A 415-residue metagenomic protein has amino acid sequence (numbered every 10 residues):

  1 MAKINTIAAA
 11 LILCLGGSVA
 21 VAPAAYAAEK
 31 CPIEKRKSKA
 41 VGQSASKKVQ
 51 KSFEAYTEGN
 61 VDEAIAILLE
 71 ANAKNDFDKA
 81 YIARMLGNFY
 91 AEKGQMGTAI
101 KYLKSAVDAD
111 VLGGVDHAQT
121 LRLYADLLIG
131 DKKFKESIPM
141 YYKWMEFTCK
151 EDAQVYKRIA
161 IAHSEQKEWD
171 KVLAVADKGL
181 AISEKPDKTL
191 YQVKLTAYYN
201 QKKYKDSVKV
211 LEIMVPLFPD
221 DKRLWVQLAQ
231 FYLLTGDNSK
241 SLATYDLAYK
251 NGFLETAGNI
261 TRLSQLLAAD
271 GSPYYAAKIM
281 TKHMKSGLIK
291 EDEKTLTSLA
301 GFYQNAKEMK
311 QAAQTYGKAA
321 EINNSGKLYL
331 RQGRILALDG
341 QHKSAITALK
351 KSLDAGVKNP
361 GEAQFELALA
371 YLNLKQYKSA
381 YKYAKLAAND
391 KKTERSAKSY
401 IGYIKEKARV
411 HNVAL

Functional and structural regions predicted by a protein language model:
A2-S105, A109-Q119, I129-G130, P139 (+2 more regions): N-terminal leader/linker segments that initiate helical-solenoid repeat arrays
I33-A40, L69-F77, V107-G113, Y142-K150 (+7 more regions): Solenoid-like repeat scaffolds
A40-V49, D76-A83, G113-R122, T148-R158 (+7 more regions): Generic helix N-cap/helix-start motif at coil->alpha-helix transitions
A55, Y90, L128, H163 (+7 more regions): Residue at a conserved register position within TPR or TPR-like alpha-solenoid repeats
E293-K307, A313-G361: Alpha-helical adaptor scaffolds
